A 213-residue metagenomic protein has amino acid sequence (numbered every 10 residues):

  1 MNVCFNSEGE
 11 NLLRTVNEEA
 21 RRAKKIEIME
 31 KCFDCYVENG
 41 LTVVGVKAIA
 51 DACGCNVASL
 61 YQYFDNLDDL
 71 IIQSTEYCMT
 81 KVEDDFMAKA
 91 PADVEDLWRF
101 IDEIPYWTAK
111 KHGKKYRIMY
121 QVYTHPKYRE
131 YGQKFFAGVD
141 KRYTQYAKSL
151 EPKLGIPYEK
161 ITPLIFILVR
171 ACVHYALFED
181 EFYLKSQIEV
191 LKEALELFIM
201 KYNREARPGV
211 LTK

Functional and structural regions predicted by a protein language model:
M1-A23, R207-K213: N-terminal intrinsically disordered/low-complexity leader segments
K24, L70-C78, D85: Alpha-helical DNA-contacting segments of helix-turn-helix folds
E27, K31, C35-D69, Q73: Helix-turn-helix
E27, K31-N39, K81-D85, K89 (+3 more regions): Solvent-exposed, amphipathic alpha-helical segments
Q73, F86-K111, I165, I188: Hydrophobic alpha-helical connector segments
E83, K127-G155, E159-P163, E189: Amphipathic alpha-helical packing segments from all-alpha helical-bundle domains
A109-Q133: Amphipathic alpha-helical segments used for helix-helix packing
I156-F178, S186-L197: Hydrophobic alpha-helical segments that form the core of small-molecule binding pockets and/or dimer interfaces
